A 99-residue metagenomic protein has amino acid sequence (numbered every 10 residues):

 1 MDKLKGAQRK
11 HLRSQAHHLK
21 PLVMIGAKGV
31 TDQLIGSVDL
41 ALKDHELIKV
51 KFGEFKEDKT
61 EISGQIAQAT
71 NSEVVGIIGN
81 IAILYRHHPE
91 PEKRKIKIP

Functional and structural regions predicted by a protein language model:
M1-P99: Positively charged, polar, low-complexity stretches
